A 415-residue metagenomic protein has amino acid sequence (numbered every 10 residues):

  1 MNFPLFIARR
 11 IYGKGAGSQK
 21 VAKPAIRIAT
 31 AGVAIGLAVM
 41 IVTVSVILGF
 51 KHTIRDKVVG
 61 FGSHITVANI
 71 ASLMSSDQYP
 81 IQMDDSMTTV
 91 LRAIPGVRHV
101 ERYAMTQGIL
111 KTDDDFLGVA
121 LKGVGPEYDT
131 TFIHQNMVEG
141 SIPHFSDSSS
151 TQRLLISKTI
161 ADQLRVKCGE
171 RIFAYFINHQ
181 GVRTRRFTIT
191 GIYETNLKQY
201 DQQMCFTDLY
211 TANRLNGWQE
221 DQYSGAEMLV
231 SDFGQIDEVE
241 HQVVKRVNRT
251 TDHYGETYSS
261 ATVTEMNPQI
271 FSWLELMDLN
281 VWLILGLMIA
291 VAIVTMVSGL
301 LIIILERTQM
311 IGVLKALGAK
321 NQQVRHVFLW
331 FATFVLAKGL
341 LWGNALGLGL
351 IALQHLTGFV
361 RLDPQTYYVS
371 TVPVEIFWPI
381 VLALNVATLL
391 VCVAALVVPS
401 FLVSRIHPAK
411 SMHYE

Functional and structural regions predicted by a protein language model:
M1-L37: N-terminal Sec/SRP start-transfer signal
N2, F377-E415: C-terminal membrane-exit region of the final transmembrane helix in multipass inner-membrane proteins
A16-R27, V239-Q242, R246-I293, I303-L305: Peri-transmembrane interface segments
K23-L48, E275-M310, T333-W342, L390-A394: Hydrophobic alpha-helical transmembrane segments of multi-pass inner-membrane transport and secretion
K51-D85: Membrane-interface junction motifs in transport/secretion proteins
P80-D221: A structural signal for hydrophobic secondary-structure junctions, strongest on transmembrane helix-loop-helix units
L301-I303, M310-Q354: Transmembrane alpha-helical interface segments in multi-pass membrane proteins
L341-L384, S400-F401, R405: Short helix-loop junctions at transmembrane helix boundaries
